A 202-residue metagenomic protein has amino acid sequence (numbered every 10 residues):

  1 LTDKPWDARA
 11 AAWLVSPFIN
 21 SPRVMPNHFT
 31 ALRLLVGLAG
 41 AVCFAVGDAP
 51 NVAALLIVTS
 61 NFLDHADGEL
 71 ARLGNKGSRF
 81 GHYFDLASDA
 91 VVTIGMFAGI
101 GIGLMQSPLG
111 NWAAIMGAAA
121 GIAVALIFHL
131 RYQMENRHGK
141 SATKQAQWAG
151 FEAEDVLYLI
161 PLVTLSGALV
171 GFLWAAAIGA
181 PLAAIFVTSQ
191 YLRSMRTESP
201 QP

Functional and structural regions predicted by a protein language model:
L1-S16, L86-P202: A feature for the membrane-embedded catalytic helix bundles of lipid/isoprenoid biosynthetic enzymes
A12-N20, G68, R72-N75, H82 (+1 more regions): Short amphipathic alpha-helical coupling elements at transmembrane boundaries
F18, I57-S60, S78, H82 (+2 more regions): A generic hydrophobic-helix recognition signal that picks specific residues within alpha-helical hydrophobic
P26, T30, H82, L86-S88 (+1 more regions): Juxtamembrane helix-loop boundaries in multi-pass membrane proteins
P26-F80: Membrane-embedded alpha-helical segments that form the functional core of polytopic membrane enzymes, especially those
A53-A54, R79-H82, S141-Q147: The feature identifies polytopic integral membrane transport proteins across all domains of life
